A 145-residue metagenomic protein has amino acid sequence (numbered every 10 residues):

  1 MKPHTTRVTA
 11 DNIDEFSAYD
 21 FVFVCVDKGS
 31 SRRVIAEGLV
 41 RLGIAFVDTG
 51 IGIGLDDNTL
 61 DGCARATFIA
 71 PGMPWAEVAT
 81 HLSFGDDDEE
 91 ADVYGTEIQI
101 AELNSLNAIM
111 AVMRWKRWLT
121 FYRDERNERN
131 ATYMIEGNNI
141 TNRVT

Functional and structural regions predicted by a protein language model:
K2-N107, I135-T145: E1/E1-like adenylate-forming module used to activate ubiquitin-like modifiers and sulfur-carrier proteins
I109-R123: Oxidoreductase and adenylate-handling cofactor-binding alpha/beta cores
Y122-M134: Core catalytic loop region at the nicotinamide-binding pocket of NAD(P)H-dependent oxidoreductases
